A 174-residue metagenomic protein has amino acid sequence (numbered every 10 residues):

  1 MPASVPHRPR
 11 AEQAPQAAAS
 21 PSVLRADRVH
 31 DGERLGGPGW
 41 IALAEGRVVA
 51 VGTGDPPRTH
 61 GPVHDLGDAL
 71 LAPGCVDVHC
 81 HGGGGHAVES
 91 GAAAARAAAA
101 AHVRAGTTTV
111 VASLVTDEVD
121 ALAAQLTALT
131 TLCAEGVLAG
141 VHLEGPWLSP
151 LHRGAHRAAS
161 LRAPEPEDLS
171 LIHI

Functional and structural regions predicted by a protein language model:
M1-R58: N-terminal metal-binding scaffold of metallo-dependent hydrolase/deaminase domains
A19-L24, P57-R96, A100: Replace "His-x-His-based motif
A26-D27, G32, V51, L66-G67 (+3 more regions): Fold-independent oxyanion-binding glycine-rich loops and adjacent beta-strand/coil segments at enzyme active sites
L66-G67, A123-E135: Short amphipathic alpha-helices and their capping/turn segments at secondary-structure boundaries
H81-G83, R96-Q125, V137-L151: Divalent metal-dependent hydrolysis catalytic cores, especially in the metallo-beta-lactamase
A95, L122, E165, L169: Aromatic/hydrophobic pocket-lining residues that form the small-molecule binding cavity in soluble enzyme cores
L151-A163: Glycine-rich phosphate-binding "P-loop"
I172-I174: Conserved small/polar residues in nucleotide/adenosyl-binding loops
